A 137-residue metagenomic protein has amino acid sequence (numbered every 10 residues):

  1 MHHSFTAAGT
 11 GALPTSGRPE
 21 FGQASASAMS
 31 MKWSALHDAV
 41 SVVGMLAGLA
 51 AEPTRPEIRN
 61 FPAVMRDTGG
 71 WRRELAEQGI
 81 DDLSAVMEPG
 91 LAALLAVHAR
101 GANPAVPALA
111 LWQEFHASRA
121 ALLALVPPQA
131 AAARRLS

Functional and structural regions predicted by a protein language model:
H2-M65, H116-R119: Short terminal alpha-helical segments
H2-T6, V42-V43, A47-E52, Q78 (+4 more regions): Low-complexity, intrinsically disordered or weakly predicted helical/coil tracts enriched in serine/threonine
T10, R18, W33, V43-L46 (+6 more regions): Generic N-terminal initiation segments characterized by hydrophobic and/or small/turn-forming residues
A26-L36, A51, R55, E77 (+3 more regions): Alpha-solenoid helical-repeat scaffolds
S41-A96: Amphipathic alpha-helical interaction modules
A93-S137: Amphipathic alpha-helical binding modules
